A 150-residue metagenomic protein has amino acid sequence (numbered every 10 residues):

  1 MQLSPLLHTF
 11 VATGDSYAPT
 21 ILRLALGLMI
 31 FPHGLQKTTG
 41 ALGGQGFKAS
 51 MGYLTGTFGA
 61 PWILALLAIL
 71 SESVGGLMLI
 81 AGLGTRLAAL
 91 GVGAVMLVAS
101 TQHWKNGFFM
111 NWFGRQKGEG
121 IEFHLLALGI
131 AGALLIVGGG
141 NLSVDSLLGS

Functional and structural regions predicted by a protein language model:
M1-L42, W62-L70, V74-S150: Extended, low-polarity transmembrane helix blocks
G46-G59, R86: Short juxtamembrane and helix-loop transition motifs at transmembrane-helix boundaries in membrane proteins
